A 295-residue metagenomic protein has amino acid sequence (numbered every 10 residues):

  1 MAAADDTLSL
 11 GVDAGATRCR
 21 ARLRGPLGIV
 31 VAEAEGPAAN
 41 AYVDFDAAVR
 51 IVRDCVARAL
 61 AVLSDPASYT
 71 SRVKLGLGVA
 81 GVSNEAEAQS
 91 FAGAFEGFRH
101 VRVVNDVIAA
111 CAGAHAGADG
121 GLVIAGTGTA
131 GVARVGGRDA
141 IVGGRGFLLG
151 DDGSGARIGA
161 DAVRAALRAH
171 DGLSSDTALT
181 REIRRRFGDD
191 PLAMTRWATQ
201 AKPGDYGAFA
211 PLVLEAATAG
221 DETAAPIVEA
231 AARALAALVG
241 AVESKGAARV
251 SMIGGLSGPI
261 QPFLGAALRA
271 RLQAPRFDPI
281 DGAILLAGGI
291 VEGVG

Functional and structural regions predicted by a protein language model:
M1-T70, A114-G121, V163-G295: ATP-binding/phosphotransfer module of carbohydrate and carboxylate kinases, centering on a glycine-rich
S9-G11, K74-V79: Short glycine-rich or small-residue beta-strand-to-loop segments that form or flank ligand, phosphate, metal/Fe-S
R18, K74, G128: Broad gene-expression machinery/nucleic-acid interaction feature
A41, G76-A80, H100, A224: Short secondary-structure transition/capping motifs
K74, H100-R102, R249: Proline-centered loop/turn at the N-terminus of a beta-strand
G76-V82, A125-T127, A247-S257: Glycine-rich beta-strand-to-loop/alpha-helix junction loops that act as flexible
G81-D176: Phosphate-binding/catalytic loop of phosphoryl-transfer enzymes
